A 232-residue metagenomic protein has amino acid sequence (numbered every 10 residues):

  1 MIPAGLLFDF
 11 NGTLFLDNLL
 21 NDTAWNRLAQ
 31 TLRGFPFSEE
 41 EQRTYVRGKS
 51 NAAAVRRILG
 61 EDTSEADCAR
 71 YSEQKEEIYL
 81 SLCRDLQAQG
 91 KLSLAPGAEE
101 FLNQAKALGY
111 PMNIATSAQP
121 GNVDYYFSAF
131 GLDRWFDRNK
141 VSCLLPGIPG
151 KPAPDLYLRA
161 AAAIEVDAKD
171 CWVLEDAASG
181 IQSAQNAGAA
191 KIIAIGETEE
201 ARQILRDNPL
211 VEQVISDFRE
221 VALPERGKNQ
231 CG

Functional and structural regions predicted by a protein language model:
M1-A4, N103, Q119-G121, Y125-G232: Asp-based, Mg2+/Mn2+-dependent phosphohydrolase catalytic module
I2-L108: N-terminal helical cap/lid subdomain that shapes the substrate entry/recognition surface in HAD-like hydrolases
T13, T116-A118: Conserved phosphate-coupling serine/threonine residues in phosphotransfer and NTP-handling enzymes
L94, A115, P149: Residue-level marker of regulatory loop/turn positions in helix-turn-helix DNA-binding domains and in histidine
